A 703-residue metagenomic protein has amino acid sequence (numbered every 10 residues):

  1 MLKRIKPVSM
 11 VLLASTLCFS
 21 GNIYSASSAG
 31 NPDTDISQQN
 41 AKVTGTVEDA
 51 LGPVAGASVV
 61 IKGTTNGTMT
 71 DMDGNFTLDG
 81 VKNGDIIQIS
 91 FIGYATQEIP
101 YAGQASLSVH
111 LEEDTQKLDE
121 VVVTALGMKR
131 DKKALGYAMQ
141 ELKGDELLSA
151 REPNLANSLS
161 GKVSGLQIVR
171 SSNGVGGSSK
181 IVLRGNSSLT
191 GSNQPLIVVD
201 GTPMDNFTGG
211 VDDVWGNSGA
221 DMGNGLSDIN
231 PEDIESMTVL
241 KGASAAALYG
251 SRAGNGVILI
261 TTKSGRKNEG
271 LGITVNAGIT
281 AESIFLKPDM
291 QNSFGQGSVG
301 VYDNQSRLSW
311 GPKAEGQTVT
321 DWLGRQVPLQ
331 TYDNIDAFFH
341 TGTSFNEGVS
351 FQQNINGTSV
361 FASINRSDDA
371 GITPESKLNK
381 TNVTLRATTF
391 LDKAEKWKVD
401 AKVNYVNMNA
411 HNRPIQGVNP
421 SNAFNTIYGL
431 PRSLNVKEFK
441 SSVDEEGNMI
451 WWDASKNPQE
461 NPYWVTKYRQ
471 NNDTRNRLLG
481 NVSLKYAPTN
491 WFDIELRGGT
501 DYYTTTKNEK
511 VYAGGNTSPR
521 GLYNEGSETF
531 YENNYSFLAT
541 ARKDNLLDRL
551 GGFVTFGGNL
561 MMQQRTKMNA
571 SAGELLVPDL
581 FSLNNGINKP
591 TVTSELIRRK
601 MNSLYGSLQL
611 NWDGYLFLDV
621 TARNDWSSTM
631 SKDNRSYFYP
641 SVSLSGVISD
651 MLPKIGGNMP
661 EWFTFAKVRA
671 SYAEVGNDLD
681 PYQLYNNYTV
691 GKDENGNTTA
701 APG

Functional and structural regions predicted by a protein language model:
M1-L385, T389-A401, L479-G480, N658 (+1 more regions): Short, small/polar-rich motifs associated with maturation and membrane association, primarily at protein termini
I86, Q167, G270-T274, S359-S363 (+9 more regions): Membrane-spanning beta-strand positions in outer-membrane beta-barrel proteins
K117, K133, N193-Q194, V199 (+9 more regions): Surface-exposed loop/interface segments of Gram-negative outer-membrane beta-barrel transport/assembly proteins
I234, V383-A387, L496, Y535 (+4 more regions): Extended, hydrophobic alpha-helical segments in both membrane/secreted and soluble proteins
T262, V349-Q353, L385-T389, G480-Y486 (+5 more regions): Residues on the lipid-exposed face of transmembrane beta-strands in outer-membrane beta-barrel proteins
T343-E347, R599-L604: Conserved alpha/beta core surface patches that mediate binding of polyanionic ligands
Q352-A370, S483-N516, M601-S631: Glycine/serine-rich loop-strand microenvironments at binding/catalytic pocket rims
K632-S636: Short glycine/threonine-rich loop-to-helix capping motif typified by GTGT followed within a few residues by an Asp-Pro
